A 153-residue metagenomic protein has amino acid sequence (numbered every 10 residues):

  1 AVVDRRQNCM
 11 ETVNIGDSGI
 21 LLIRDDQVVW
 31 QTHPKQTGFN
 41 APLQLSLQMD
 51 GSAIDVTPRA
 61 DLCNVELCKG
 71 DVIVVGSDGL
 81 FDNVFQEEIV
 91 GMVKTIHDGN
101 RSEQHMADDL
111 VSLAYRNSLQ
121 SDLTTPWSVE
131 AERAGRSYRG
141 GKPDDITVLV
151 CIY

Functional and structural regions predicted by a protein language model:
A1-K69, D144-V150: "…together with the soluble PPM/PP2C metallo-phosphatase catalytic core" -> "…together with the soluble PPM/PP2C
I54-G76, L80-Y153: C-terminal catalytic subdomain
